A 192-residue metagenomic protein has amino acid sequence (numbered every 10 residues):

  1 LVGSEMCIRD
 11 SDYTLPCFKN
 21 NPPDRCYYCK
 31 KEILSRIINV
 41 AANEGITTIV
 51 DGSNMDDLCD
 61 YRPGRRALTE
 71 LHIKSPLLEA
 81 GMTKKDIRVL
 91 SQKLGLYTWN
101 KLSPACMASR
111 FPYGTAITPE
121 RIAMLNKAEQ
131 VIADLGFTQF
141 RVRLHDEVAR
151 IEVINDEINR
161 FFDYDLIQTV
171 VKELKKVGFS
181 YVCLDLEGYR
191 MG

Functional and structural regions predicted by a protein language model:
L1-I8: Short, small-residue-biased leader/transition segments that mark boundaries at the very start of proteins
C7, C26-C29, C106: Disulfide-bonded cysteines in secreted/extracellular proteins and peptides
R9-S11, S53, L186: Short secondary-structure boundary segments
T14-N100: Active-site adenylate/phosphate-handling loop in enzymes that bind or generate adenylated species
N21, R25, I117-E120, F162-L166: Alpha-helix N-cap and loop-to-helix initiation/capping positions
L78, M82, D86-I132, T138-R141: Mid-to-C-terminal catalytic subdomains of enzymes that bind/position adenosyl phosphate moieties or nucleic-acid
A123-G192: Peripheral terminal appendages
